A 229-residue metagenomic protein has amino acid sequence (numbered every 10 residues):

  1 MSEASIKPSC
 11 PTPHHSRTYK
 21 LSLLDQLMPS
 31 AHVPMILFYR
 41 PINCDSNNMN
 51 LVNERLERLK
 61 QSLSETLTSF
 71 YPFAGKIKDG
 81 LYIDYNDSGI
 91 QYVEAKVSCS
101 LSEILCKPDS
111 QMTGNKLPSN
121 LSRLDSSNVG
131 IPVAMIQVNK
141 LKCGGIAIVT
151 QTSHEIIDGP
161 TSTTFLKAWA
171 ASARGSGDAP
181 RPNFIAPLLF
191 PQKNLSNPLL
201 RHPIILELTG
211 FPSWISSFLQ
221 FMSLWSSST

Functional and structural regions predicted by a protein language model:
M1-T229: Non-catalytic N-terminal regions of enzymes
